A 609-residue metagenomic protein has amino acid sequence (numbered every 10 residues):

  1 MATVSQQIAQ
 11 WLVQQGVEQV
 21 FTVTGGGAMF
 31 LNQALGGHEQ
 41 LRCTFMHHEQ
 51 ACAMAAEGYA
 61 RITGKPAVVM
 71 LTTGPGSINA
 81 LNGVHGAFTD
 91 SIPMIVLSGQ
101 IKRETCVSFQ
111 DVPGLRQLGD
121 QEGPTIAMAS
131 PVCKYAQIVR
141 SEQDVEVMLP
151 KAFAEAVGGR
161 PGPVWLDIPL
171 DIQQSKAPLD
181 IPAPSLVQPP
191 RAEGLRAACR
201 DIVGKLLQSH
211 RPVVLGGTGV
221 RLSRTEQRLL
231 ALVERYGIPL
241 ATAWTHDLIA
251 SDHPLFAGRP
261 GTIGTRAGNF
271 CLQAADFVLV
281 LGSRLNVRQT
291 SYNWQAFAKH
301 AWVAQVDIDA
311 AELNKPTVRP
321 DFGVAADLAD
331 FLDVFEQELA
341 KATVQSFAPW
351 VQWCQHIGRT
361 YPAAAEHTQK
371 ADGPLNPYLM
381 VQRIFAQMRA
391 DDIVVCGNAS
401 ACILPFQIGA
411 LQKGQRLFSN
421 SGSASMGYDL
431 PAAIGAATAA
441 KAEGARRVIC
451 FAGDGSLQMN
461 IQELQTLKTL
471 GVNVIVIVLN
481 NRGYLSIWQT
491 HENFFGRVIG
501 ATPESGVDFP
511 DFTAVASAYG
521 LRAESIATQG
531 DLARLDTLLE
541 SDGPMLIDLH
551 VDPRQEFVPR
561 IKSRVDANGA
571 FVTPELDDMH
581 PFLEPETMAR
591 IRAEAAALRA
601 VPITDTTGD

Functional and structural regions predicted by a protein language model:
M1-Q345, A390, A445, N473-V476: N-terminal alpha/beta PP-like core and its mobile active-site loop of ThDP/TPP-dependent enzymes
S5-A9, V13-E18, V23-G26, L31-G36 (+1 more regions): Active-site diphosphate/adenylate-binding microenvironment
A28, E49-M54, A401-I403, T528-A533: Short acidic loop-to-helix transition motifs that present clustered carboxylates
L97, V107-G119, I263, N269 (+5 more regions): Thiamine diphosphate
D167, V395-N398, F451, D548: Short beta-strand segments
D180-A198, Q345-P374: Long, charged amphipathic helices and adjacent flexible linkers at domain junctions
G217-R221, P374, G453-G455: Conserved short loop/turn motifs at secondary-structure junctions
